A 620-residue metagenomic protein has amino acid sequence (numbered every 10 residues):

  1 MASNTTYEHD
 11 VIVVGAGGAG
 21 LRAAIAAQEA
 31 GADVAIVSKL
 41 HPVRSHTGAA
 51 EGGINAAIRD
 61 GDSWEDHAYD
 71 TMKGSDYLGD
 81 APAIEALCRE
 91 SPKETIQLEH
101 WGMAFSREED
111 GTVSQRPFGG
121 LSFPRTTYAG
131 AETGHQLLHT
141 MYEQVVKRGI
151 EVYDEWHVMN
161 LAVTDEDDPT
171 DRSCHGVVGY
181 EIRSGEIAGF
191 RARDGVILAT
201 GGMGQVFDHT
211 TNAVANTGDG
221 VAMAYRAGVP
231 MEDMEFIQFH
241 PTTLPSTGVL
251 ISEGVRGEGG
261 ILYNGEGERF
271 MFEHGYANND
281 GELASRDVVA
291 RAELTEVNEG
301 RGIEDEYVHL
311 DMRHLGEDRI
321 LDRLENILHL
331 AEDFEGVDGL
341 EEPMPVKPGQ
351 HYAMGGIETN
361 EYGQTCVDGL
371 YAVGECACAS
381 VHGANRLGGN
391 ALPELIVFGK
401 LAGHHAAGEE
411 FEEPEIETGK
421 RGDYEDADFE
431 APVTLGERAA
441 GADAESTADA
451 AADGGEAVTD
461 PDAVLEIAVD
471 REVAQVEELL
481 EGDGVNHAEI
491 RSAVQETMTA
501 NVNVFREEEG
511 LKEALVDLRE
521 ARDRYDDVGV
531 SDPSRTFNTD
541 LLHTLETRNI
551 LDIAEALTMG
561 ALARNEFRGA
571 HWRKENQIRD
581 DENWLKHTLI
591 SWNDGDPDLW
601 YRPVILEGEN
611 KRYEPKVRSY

Functional and structural regions predicted by a protein language model:
A2, G18, A26, A30 (+13 more regions): Glycine- and aromatic-enriched mobile tails/lids
T6-H9, S184-G195, T365-G369: Core beta-strand elements of the Rossmann-like FAD/NAD(P) dinucleotide-binding domain in flavoenzyme oxidoreductases
D10-I36: N-terminal Rossmann-like FAD-binding beta1-loop-alpha1 element of flavoenzymes
L40-M72, D76, V249-E253: Conserved N-terminal glycine-rich FAD pyrophosphate-binding loop of Rossmann-like flavoproteins
G79-P92, R125-E143, Y153, T210-G218 (+2 more regions): Short beta-strand to alpha-helix junction loop
E94, W101-E186, R193-G195, A199 (+2 more regions): Conserved redox-cofactor binding core of oxidoreductases
G195-V249, H382, G388-H405: Glycine-rich loop(s) and the adjacent beta-strand/alpha-helix scaffold that form part
V229-V337, H405, S446: An anion/pyrophosphate-binding glycine-rich loop and adjacent beta-alpha core in soluble alpha-beta enzymes
